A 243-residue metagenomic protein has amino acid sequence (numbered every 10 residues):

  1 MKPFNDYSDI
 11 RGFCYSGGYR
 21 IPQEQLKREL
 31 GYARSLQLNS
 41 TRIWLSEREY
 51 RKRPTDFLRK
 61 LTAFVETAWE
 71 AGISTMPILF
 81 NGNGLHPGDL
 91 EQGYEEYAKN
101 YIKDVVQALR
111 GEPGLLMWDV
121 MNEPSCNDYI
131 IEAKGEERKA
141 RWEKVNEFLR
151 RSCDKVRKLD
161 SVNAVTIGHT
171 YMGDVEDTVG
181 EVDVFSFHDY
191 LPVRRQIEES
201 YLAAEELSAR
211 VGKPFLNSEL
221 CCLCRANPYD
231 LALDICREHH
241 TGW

Functional and structural regions predicted by a protein language model:
M1-V182, L191-R195, R210-V211, L220-P228 (+2 more regions): Active-site mouth of glycoside hydrolases
V193-A203: Substrate-binding surface in catalytic domains of secreted glycosidases
Y201-E219: Active-site-flanking ligand-binding surface segments in enzyme catalytic domains
